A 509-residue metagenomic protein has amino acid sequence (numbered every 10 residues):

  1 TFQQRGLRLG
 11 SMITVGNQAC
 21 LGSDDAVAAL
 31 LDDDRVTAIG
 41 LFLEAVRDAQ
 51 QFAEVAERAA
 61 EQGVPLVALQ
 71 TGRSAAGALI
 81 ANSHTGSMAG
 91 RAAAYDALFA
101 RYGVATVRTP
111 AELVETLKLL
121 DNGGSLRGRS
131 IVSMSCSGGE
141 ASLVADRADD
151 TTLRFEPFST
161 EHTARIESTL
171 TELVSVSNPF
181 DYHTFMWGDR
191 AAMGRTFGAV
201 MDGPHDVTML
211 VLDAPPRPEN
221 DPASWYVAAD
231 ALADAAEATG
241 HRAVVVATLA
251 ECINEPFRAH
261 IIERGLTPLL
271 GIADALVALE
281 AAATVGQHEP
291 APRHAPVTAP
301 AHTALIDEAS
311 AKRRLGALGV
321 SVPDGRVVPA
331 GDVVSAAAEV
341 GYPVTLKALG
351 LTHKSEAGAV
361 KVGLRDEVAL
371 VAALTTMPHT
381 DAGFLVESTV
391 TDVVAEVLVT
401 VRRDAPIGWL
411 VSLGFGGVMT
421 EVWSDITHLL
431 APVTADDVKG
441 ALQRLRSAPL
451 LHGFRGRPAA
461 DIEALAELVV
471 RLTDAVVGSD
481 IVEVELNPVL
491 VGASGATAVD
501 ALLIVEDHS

Functional and structural regions predicted by a protein language model:
T1-S509: Catalytic-core regions of core metabolic enzymes, especially those transforming organic acids/acyl-group intermediates
